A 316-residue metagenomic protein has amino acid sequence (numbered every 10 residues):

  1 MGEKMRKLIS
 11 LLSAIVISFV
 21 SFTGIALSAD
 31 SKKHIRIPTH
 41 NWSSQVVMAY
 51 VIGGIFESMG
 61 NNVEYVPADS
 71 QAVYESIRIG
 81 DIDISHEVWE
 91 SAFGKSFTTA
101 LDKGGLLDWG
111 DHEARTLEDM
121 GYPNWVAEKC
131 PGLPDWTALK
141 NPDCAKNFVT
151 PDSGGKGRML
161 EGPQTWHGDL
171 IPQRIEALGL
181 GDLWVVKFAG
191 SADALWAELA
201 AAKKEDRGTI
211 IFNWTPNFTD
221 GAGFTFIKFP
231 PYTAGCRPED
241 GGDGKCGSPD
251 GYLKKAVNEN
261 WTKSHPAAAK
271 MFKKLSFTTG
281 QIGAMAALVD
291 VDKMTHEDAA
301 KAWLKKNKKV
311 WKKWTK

Functional and structural regions predicted by a protein language model:
S31-S44, N61-V66, K156-L160, F272: Short, well-ordered beta-strand elements
K32-I35, S44, W166-V185, A189-D206 (+2 more regions): An extracytoplasmic/periplasmic, membrane-proximal ligand-sensing/linker region
W42-S43, N61-R78, V186-E198: Short helix-initiation/N-cap motifs at beta->coil->alpha
A49, A68-G104, A194, F218-G223: Pocket-flanking alpha-helical
I52-G60, A138, D143-V185: Ligand-binding cleft/hinge of the Venus flytrap
I82-H86, R158-T233, P238: Ligand-binding pocket segment of bilobal, Venus flytrap-like solute-binding proteins
G105-L160: A conserved helix-loop-strand patch within extracytoplasmic ligand-binding domains of the periplasmic binding
E118-K129, D250-S264, A287-L288: A bilobed periplasmic-binding-protein/Venus flytrap-type ligand-binding module shared by bacterial periplasmic
